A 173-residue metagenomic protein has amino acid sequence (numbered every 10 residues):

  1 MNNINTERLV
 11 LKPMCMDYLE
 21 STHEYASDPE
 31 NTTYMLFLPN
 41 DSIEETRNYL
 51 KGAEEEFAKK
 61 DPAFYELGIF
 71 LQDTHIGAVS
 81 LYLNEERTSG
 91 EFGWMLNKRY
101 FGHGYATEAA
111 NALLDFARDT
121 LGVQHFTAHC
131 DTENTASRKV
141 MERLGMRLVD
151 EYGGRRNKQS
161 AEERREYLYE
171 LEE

Functional and structural regions predicted by a protein language model:
M1-T33, G68-E173: Acyl-donor (CoA/ACP) binding surface of acyl/acetyltransferases
A26, M35, F57-K59: Hydrophobic residues in alpha-helical segments
E30-A53: Conserved GNAT-fold acetyl-CoA-binding loop/helix
N31, N40, K59-P62, F126: Secondary-structure boundary/capping residues
D41-S42, Y65, E133: Short, conserved alpha-helical segments within structured domains
S42-E44, F57, S160: A short hydrophobic/aromatic micro-motif that marks alpha-helical segments and, especially, helix-coil
A53-L67, G77: A short helix-loop-beta-strand connector motif used in the catalytic cores of GNAT acetyltransferases and, in some
